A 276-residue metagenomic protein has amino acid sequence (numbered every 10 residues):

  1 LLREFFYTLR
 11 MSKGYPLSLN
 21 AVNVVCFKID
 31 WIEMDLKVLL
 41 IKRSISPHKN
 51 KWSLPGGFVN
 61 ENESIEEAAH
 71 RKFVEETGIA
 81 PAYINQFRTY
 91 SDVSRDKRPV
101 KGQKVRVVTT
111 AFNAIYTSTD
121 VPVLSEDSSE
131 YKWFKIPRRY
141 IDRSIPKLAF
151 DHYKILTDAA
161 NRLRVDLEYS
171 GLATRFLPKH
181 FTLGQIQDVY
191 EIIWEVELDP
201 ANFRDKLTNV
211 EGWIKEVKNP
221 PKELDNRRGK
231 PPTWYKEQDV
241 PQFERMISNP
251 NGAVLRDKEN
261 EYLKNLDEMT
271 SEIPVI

Functional and structural regions predicted by a protein language model:
E4, T8-M11, I29-I41, E66-H70 (+3 more regions): Core subunits and conserved enzymes of cellular information-processing and envelope-translocation systems across
S12-W52: N-terminal strand-loop-strand
K13, S18-N20, K37, E67-H70 (+5 more regions): Active-site segment of metal-dependent pyrophosphate-handling enzymes, primarily the Nudix hydrolase catalytic core
V108, K215-I276: Long, intrinsically disordered, low-complexity Ser/Thr/Pro-rich regulatory/activation regions of nuclear proteins
A111-I115, P122-L167, F176-G184, V189 (+3 more regions): NUDIX/MutT-family hydrolases
V189-V196: Short helix-coil junctions and helix-kink-helix linkers
